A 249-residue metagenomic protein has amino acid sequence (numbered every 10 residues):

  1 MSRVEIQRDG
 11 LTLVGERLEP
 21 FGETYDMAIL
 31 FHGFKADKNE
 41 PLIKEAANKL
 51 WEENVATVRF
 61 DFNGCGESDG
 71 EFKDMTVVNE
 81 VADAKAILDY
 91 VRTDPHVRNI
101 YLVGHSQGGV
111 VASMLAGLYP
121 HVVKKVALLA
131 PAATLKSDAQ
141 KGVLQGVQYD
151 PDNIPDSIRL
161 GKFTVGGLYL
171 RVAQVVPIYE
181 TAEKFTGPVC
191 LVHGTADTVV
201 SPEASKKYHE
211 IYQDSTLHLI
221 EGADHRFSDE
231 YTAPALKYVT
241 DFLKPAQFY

Functional and structural regions predicted by a protein language model:
M1-E23: N-terminal cap/lid segment of alpha/beta-hydrolase-fold proteins
R8, L13, V110, G117-L219 (+1 more regions): The alpha/beta-hydrolase serine catalytic core
Y25-G33: Short beta-strand element of the alpha/beta-hydrolase
K35-A47: The serine-hydrolase catalytic nucleophile loop
A47-D69: Conserved alpha/beta-hydrolase
C65-V97: Catalytic nucleophile-loop/oxyanion-hole region of alpha/beta-hydrolase and closely related hydrolase-like folds
L102-G104, L129: Short beta-strand immediately N-terminal to the catalytic nucleophile in serine-hydrolase-like folds
G104-G108, A112: Gly/Ala-rich beta-loop-alpha elbow adjacent to hydrolase catalytic centers
